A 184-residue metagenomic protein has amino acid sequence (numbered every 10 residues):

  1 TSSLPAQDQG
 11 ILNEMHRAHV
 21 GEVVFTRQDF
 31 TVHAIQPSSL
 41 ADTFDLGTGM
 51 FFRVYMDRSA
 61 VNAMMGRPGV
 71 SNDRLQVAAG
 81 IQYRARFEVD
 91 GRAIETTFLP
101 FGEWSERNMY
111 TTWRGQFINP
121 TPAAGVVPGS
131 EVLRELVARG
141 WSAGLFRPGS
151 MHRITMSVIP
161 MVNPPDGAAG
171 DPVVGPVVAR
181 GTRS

Functional and structural regions predicted by a protein language model:
S2-Q28: A eukaryote-biased signal for short, well-structured alpha-helical docking elements
H19, A93-E95, V173, V177: Residue-level detector of beta-propeller blades
V20-R27, G49-M56, G80-R86, R153-I159: Ordered hydrophobic segments in well-structured contexts
V32-A85: Contiguous beta-strand segments within globular domains
A60-N62, A93, P164: Residue-level signal for secondary-structure boundary sites
M65-W113, T155-P160: Extended low-complexity, serine/threonine- and proline-enriched intrinsically disordered segments
A79-R86, V127-R183: Internal, hydrophobic beta-strand segments that form the core of beta-sheet-rich folds
R92-A143: Extended, solvent-exposed segments with strong compositional bias
